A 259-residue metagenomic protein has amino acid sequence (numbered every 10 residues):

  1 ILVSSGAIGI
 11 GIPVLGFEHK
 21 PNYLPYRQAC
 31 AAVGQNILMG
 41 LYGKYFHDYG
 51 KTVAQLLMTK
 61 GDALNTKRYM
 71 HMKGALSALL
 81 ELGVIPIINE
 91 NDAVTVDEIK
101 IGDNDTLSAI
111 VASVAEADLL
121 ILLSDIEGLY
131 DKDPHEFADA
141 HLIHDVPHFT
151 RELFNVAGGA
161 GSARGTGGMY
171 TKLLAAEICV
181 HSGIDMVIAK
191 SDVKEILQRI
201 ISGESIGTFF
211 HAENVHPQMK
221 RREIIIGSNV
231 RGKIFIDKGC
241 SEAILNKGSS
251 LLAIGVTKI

Functional and structural regions predicted by a protein language model:
I1-T52, L56-I259: C-terminal catalytic "cap/lid" subdomain
